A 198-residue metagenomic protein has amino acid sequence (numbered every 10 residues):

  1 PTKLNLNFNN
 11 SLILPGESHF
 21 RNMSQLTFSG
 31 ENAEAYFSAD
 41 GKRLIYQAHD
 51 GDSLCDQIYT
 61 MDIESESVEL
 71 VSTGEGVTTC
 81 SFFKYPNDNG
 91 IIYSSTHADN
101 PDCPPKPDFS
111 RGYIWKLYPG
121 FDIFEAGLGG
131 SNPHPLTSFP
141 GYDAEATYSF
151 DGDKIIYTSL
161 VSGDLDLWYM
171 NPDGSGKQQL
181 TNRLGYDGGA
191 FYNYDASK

Functional and structural regions predicted by a protein language model:
N5-I13, R21-L54: Beta-strand-rich domains and repeat architectures in extracellular enzymes and scaffolds, especially beta-propellers
S11-E31, M61-V77, A126-Y142, N171-Y186: Multi-bladed beta-propeller domains
F28-E31, Q47-I58, T73-T78, S94-I123 (+3 more regions): A flexible loop/linker signature enriched in serine peptidases of the S9 family
A39-D40, Y85-N87, F150-D151, Y194-D195: Residue-level detector of Asp-centered blade-edge/turn motifs that repeat once per structural unit in beta-propeller
L44-I45, I91, I155-I156: Hydrophobic beta-strand positions that form the internal "hydrophobic ladder" of WD40/Gbeta-like beta-propeller blades
L180-K198: Eukaryotic tandem repeat interaction scaffolds
